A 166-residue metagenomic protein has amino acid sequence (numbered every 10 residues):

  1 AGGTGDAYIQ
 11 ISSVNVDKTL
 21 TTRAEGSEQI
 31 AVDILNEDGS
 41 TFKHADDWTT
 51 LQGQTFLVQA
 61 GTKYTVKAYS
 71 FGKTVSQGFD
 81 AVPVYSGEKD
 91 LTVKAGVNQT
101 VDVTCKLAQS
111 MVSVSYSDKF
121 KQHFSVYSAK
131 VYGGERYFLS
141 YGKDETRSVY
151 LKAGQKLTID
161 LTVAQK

Functional and structural regions predicted by a protein language model:
A1, W48-T50, G72-D102, A108 (+1 more regions): Structured interaction patches on ligand/partner-binding surfaces of diverse proteins
A1-N15: Bacterial Sec-dependent N-terminal signal peptides
G3-G5, G26-E28, A108, H123-S125: Short loop/turn segments at connectors of secondary-structure elements within structured domains
G3-G5, V58-T62, A95, K106-A108 (+1 more regions): Solvent-exposed loop and beta-edge segments used for protein-protein assembly and interaction
A7-Y8, D17-T21, T41-F42: Extended, compositionally biased eukaryotic interaction scaffolds
S12-G26, S115-H123: Structural motif
R23-K73, S125-K166: Tryptophan-paired
V97-K130: Compositionally biased low-complexity segments at domain edges in trafficked proteins and select soluble regulators
